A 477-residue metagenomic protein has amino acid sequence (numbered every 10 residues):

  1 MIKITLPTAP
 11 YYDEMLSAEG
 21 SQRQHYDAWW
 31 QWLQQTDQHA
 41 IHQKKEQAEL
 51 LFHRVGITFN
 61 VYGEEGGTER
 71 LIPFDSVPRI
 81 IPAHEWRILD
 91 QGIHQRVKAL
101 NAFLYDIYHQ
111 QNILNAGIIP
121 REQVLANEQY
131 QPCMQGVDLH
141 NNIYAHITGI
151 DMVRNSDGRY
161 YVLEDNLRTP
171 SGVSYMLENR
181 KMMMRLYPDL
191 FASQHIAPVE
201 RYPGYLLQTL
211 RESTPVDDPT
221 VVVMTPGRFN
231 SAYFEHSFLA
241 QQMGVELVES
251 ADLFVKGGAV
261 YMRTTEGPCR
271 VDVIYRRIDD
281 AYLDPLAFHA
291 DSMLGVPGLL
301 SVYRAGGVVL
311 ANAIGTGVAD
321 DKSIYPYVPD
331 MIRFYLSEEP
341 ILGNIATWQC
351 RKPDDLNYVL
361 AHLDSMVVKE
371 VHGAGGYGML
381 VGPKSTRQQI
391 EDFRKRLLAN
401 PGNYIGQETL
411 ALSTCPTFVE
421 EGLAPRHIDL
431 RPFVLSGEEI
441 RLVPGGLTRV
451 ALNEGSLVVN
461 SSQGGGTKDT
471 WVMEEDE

Functional and structural regions predicted by a protein language model:
M1-E477: Preference for protein termini
